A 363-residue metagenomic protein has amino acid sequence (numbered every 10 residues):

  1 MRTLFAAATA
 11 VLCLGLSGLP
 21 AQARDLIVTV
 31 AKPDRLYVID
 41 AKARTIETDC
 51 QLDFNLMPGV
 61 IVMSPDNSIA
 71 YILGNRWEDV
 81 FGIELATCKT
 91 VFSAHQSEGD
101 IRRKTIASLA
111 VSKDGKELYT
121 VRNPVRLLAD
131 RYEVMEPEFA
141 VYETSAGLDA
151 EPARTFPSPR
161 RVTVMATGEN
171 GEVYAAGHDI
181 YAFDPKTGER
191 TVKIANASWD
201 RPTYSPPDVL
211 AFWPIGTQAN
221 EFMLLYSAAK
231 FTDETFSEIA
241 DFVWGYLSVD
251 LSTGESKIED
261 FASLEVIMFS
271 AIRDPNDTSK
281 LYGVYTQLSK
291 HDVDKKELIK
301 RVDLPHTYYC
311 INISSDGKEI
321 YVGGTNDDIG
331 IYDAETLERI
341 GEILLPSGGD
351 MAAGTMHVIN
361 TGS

Functional and structural regions predicted by a protein language model:
M1-A8: Bacterial N-terminal signal peptides that target proteins for export
A8, L16-S363: Predominantly soluble domains enriched in secretory-pathway, periplasmic, or organellar proteins
